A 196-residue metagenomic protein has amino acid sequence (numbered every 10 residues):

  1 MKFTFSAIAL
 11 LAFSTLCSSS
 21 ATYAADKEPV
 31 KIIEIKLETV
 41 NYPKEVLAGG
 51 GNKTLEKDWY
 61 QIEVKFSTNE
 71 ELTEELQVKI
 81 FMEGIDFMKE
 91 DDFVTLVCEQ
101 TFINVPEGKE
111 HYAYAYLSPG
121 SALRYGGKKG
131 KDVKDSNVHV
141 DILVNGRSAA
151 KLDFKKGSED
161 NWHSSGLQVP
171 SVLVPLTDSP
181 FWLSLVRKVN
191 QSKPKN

Functional and structural regions predicted by a protein language model:
M1-F5: Positively charged n-region of N-terminal signal peptides that target proteins for export
A7-S18: Bacterial N-terminal signal peptides
S19-A25: Sec/Tat signal peptide C-region and signal peptidase I cleavage site
A25-L55, V172-N196: Short, compositionally biased P/S/T/A/G/V-rich stretches that sit at domain boundaries
G49-F66, T73-E75, A115-L117: Contiguous beta-strand segments within globular domains
G51-K53, E90-V133, L152: Extended, solvent-exposed segments with strong compositional bias
Q77-F81, Y125-D160: Internal, hydrophobic beta-strand segments that form the core of beta-sheet-rich folds
L96-N104, V144-N196: Short beta-strand elements
